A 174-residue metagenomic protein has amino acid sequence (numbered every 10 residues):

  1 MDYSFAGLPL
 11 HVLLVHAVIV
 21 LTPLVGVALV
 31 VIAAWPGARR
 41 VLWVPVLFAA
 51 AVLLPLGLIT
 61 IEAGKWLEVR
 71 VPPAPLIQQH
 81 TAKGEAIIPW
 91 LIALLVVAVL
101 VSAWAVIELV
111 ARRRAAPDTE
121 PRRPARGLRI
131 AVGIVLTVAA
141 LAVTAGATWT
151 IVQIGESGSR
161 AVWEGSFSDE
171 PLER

Functional and structural regions predicted by a protein language model:
M1-R174: Polytopic transmembrane helical bundles with strong interfacial aromatic enrichment
